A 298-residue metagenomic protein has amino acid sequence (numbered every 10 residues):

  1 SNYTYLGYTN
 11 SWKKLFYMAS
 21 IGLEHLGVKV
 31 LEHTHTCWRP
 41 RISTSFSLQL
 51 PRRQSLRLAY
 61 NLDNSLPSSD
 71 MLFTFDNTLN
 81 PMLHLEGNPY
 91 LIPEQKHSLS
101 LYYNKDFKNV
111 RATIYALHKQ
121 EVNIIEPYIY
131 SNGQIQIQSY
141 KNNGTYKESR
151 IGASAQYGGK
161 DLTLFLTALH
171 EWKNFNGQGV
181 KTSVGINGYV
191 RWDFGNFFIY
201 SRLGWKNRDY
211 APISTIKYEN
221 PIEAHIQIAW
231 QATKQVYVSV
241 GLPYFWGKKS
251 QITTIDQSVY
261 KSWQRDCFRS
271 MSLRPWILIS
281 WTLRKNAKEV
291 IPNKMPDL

Functional and structural regions predicted by a protein language model:
S1, E32-R39, L79, P89-Q95 (+4 more regions): Replace "Gram-negative outer membrane beta-barrel proteins" with "bacterial and organellar outer membrane beta-barrel
S1-H33, C37-S47, D161-F165, R191-D209: Surface-exposed extracellular loop regions of Gram-negative outer-membrane beta-barrel proteins
S1-Y3, E86, I92, R111-Y189: Outer membrane beta-barrel strand-and-loop segments of large Gram-negative receptors, especially TonB-dependent
K14-A19, R52-L56, N109-T113, G159-L166 (+5 more regions): Repeated loop/turn-to-beta-strand initiation elements of outer-membrane beta-barrel proteins
A19-H25, T44-F46, L58-L62, Y103 (+6 more regions): Transmembrane beta-barrel strands of outer-membrane/channel proteins
S45-S47, D266-L298: Outer-membrane beta-barrel "beta-signal"
R52, N64-T113, Q120, I137-R150 (+2 more regions): Outer-membrane beta-barrel signature, preferentially recognizing the C-terminal barrel domain of Gram-negative
A168-F175, V184-V236, G241-W263: C-terminal beta-barrel architecture of Gram-negative outer-membrane proteins
